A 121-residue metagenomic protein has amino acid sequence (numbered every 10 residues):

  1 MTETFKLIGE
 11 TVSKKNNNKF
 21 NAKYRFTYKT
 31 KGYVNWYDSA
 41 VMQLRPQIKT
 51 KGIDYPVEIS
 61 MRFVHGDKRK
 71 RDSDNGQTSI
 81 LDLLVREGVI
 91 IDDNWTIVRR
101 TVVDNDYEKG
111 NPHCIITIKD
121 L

Functional and structural regions predicted by a protein language model:
M1-L121: Acidic, proline/glycine-enriched N-terminal capping motif
